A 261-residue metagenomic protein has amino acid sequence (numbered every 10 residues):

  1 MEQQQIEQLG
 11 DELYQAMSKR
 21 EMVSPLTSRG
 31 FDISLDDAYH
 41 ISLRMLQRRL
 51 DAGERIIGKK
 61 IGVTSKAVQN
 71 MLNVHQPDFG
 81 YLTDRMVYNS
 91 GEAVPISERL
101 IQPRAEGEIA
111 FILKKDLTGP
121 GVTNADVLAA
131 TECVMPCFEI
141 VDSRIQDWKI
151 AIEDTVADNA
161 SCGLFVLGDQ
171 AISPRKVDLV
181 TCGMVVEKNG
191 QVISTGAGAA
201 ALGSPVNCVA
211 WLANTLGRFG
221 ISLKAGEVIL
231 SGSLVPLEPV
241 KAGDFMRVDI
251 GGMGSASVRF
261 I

Functional and structural regions predicted by a protein language model:
E2-S204, F245, M253-I261: Catalytic-core "active-site belt" of small-molecule-metabolizing enzymes, emphasizing His/Asp/Glu-rich regions
F31-D32, N214-L216, S231-S233: Short alpha-helix capping/helix-loop boundary micro-motifs
M135, E139, A213, G217-G220: Short amphipathic alpha-helical signal-transduction/dimerization elements
N207: Glycine-rich, small/acidic residue-mixed loop/short-helix segments
I221, I229-D244: Structured functional modules or segments
